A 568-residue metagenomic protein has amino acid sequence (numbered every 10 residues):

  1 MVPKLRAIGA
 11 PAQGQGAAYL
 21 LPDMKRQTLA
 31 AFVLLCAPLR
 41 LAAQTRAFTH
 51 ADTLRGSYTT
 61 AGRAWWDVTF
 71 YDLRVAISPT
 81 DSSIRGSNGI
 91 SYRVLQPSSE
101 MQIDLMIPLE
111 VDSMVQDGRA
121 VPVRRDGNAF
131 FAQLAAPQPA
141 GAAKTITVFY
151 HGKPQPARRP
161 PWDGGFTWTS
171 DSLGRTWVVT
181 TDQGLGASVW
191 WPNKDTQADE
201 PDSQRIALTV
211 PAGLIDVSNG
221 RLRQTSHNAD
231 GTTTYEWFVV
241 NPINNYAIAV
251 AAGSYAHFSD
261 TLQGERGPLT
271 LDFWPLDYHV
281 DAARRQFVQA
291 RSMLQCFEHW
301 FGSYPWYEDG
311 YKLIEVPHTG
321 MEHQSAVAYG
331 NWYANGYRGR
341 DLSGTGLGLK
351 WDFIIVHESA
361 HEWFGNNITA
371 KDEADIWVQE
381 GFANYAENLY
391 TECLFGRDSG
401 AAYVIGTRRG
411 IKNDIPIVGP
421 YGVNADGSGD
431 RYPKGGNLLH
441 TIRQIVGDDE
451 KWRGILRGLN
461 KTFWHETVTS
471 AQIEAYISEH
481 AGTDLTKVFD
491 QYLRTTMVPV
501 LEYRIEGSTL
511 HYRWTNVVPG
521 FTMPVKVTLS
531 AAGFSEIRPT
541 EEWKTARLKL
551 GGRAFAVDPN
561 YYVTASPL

Functional and structural regions predicted by a protein language model:
A43-R85, T169-R175, T486-K487: N-terminal, polar/Ser/Thr-rich
T60, F149-Q204, Y562-L568: Glycine/proline-rich low-complexity spacer/linker segments in large multi-domain proteins
G86, T180-Q183, K194-V356: Hydrophobic helix-coil surface modules that form long, contiguous segments used for peptide/substrate interaction
M101-Q102, M106-T169, T545-L550: A surface-exposed beta-strand-loop module
V111-V115, L485-T486, E506-P559: Beta-strand-rich binding/interaction modules
V240, I376, E380-T441, I445 (+1 more regions): Acidic/His/Gly-enriched intrinsically disordered linker/tail segments that often contain short helix/coil "MoRF-like"
H279, P305, S428-L510: Amphipathic alpha-helical substructures
R291, C296, P305-E308, G330-A401 (+1 more regions): Zinc-dependent metallopeptidase catalytic helix centered on the HExxH motif and its immediate flanking segment
